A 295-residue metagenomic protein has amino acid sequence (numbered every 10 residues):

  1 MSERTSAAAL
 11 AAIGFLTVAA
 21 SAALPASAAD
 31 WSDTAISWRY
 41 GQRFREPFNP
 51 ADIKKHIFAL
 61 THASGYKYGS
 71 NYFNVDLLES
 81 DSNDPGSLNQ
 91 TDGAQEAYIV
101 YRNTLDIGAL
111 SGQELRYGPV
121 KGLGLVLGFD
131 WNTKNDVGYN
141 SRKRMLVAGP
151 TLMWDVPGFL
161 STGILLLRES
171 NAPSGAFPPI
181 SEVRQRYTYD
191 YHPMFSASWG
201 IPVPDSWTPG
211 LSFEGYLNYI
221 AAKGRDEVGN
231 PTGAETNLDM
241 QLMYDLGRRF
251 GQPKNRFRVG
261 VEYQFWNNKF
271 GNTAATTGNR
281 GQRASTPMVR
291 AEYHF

Functional and structural regions predicted by a protein language model:
A26-S32, A63-F73, I107-G124, M153-T162 (+2 more regions): Short loop/turn motifs that connect adjacent beta-strands in outer-membrane beta-barrel proteins
S27-L78: Short glycine/proline- and aromatic-enriched beta-strand/turn motifs that initiate or cap beta-hairpins
Y40-F44, L77-D81, L127-N135, L166-A172 (+3 more regions): Transmembrane beta-strands of outer-membrane beta-barrel pores
K54-F58, G93-I99, N140-L146, Y189-F195 (+3 more regions): Residues that define the transmembrane beta-barrel architecture of outer-membrane proteins
L60-S64, Y101-I107, F129, A148-W154 (+3 more regions): Residues on the lipid-exposed face of transmembrane beta-strands in outer-membrane beta-barrel proteins
N74-Y139, T232-E235, T276: Surface-exposed loop and membrane-interface regions of Gram-negative outer-membrane beta-barrel proteins
E169-R256, Y293-F295: Outer-membrane beta-barrel transmembrane domain signature
G281-F295: Outer-membrane beta-barrel "beta-signal"
